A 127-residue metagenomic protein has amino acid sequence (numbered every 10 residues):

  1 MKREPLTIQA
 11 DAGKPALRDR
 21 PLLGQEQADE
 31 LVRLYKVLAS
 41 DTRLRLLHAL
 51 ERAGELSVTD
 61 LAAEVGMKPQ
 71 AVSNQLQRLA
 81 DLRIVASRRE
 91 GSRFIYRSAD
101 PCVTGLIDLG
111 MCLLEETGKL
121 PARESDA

Functional and structural regions predicted by a protein language model:
M1-E30, R52, D100-A127: Amphipathic alpha-helical dimerization/coiled-coil segments that flank or bridge DNA-binding/regulatory modules
P21, Q25-K68, R93-P101: N-terminal helix-turn-helix DNA-binding core of bacterial DNA-binding proteins
G66, D81, G118-K119: Intrinsic disorder/low-complexity segments in short proteins, especially the signal peptide and propeptide regions
Q75: Residues within the DNA-recognition helix of helix-turn-helix
A80-E90, R97: Beta-hairpin "wing" of winged helix-turn-helix
